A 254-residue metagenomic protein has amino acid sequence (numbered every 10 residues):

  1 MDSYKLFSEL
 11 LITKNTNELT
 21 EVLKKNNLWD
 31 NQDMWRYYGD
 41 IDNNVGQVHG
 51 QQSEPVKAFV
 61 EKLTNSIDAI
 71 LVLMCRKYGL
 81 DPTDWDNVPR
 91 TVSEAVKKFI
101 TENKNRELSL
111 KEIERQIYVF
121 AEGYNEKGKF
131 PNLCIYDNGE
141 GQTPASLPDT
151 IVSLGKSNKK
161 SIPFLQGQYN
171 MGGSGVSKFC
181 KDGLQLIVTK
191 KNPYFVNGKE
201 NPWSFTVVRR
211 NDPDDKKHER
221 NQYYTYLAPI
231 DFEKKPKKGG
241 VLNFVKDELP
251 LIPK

Functional and structural regions predicted by a protein language model:
M1-E122, E126-G128, A145-V152: Bergerat-fold GHKL ATPase/HATPase_c domain
R36-V45, S157-N158, G167-Y169, L251: Short linear interaction motifs
F120, C134, L186: Short, conserved beta-strand segments within well-ordered enzyme catalytic domains that often line or immediately flank
K129-L133: Short beta-strand element(s) in the Bergerat
D137: Acidic ATP/Mg2+-coordinating residue in the GHKL
G141-T143: A short glycine-centered beta->alpha linker in the GHKL/HATPase_c
D149, I162-K254: GHKL-type ATPase core
